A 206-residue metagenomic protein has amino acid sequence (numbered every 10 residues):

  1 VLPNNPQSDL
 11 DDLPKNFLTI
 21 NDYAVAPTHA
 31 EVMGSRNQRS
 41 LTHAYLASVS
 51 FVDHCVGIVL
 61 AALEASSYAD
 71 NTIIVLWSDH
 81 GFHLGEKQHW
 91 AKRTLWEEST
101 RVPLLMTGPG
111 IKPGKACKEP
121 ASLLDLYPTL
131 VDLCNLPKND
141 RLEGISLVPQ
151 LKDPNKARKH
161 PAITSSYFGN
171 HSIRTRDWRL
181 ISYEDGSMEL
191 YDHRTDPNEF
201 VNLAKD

Functional and structural regions predicted by a protein language model:
V1-P120, L133-R141, S182: Active-site-proximal cap/lid insertion segments
N21, P197-F200: Flexible lysine-rich "adenylation lid" loop at the C-terminal edge of ANL adenylation domains
Q38-R39, V148, V201: Generic detector of well-ordered alpha-helical segments enriched in charged/polar residues, highlighting helical
H80-E86, K92, K112, E119-N198: C-terminal cap/loop subdomain of S1 sulfatases and analogous C-terminal strand-loop tails that border
L203-D206: Short, intrinsically disordered, charge-balanced linker/junction segments flanking boundaries in proteins
